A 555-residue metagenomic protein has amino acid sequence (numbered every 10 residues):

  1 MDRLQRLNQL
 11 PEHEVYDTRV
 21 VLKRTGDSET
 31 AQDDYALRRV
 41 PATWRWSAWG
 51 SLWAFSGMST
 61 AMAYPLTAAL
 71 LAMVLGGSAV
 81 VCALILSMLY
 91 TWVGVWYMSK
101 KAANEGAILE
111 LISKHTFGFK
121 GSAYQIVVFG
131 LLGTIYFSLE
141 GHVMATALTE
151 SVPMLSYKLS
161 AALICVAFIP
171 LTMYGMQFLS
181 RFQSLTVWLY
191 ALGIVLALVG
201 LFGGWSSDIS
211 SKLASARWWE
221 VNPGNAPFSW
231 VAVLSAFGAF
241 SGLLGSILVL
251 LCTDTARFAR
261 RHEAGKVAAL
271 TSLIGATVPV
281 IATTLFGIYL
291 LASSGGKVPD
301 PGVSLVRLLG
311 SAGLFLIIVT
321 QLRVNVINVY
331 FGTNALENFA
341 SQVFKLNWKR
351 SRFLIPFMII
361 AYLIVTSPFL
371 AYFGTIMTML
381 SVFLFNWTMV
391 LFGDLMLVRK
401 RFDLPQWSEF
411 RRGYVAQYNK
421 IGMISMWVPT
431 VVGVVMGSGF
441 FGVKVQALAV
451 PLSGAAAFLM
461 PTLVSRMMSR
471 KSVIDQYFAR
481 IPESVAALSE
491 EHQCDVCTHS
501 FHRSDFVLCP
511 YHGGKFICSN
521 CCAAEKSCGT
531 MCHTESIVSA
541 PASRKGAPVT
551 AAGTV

Functional and structural regions predicted by a protein language model:
D2-S78, A232-F237, R257-G265: Membrane-interface "cap" regions at the ends of multi-pass membrane proteins
W46-Y64, G200-W205, W218-L290, L308-V329 (+1 more regions): Hydrophobic, membrane-embedded alpha-helices of multi-pass small-molecule transporters
A54-M58, A83, I126-F129, S151-M176 (+6 more regions): Transmembrane alpha-helical segments of multi-pass small-molecule transport proteins
A68-K100, K114, K120-A123, H142 (+1 more regions): Extracellular loop-to-transmembrane helix junctions
A69-V74, S99-K100, V143-S151, C165-T186 (+5 more regions): Membrane-water interface regions at transmembrane-helix termini and the short interhelical loops of multi-pass membrane
L159, L163-I164, F168-S207, L213-A214 (+4 more regions): Membrane-interface loop-to-helix entry segments
A191-V221, G245, G287, M389-F402 (+2 more regions): Hydrophobic alpha-helical segments and their helix-loop junctions in multi-pass secondary transporters
T388-M460, S472-H492: C-terminal membrane-solvent junction of multi-pass transporters and transport-like membrane proteins
